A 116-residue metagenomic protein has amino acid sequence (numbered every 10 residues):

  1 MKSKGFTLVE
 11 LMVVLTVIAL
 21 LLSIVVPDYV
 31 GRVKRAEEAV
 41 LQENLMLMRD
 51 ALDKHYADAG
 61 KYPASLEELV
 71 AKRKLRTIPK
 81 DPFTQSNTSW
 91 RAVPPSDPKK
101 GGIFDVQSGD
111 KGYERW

Functional and structural regions predicted by a protein language model:
K2-Y29: N-terminal single-pass transmembrane signal-anchor helix
F6, E37, K100-I103: Low-complexity, intrinsically disordered short peptide segments enriched in small/polar/basic residues
V17, E37, L41, A71-K74: Amphipathic alpha-helical protein-protein interaction surfaces
A19, S23-V25, A36-A39, A51 (+1 more regions): Small-side-chain structural scaffolding
D28-L45: Aliphatic-rich helix starts adjacent to a transmembrane/signal segment
M46-W116: Low-complexity, acidic interaction segments enriched in glycine
